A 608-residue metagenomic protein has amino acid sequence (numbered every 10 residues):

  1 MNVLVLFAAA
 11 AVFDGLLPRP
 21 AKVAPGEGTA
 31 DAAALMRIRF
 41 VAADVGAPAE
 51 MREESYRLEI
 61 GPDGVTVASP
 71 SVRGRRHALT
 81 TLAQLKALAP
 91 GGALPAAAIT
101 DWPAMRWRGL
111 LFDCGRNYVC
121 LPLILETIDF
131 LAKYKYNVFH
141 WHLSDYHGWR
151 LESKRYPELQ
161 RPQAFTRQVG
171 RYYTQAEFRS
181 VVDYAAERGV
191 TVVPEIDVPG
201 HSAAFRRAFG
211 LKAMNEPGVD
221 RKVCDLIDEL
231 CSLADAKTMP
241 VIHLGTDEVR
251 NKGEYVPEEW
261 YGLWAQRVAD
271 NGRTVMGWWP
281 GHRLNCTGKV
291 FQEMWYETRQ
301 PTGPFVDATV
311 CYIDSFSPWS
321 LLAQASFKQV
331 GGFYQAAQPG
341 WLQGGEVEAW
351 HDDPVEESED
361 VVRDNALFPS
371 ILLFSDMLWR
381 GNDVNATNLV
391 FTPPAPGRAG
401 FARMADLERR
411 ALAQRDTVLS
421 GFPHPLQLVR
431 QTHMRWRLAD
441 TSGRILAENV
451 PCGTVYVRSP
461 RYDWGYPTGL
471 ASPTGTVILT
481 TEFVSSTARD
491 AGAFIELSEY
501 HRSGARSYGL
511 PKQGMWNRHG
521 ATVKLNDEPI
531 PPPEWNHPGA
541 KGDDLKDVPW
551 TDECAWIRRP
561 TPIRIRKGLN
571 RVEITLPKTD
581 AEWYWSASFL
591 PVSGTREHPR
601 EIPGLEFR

Functional and structural regions predicted by a protein language model:
N2-T100, V275-H282, G288-V290, A413-P423: Acidic, contiguous N-terminal accessory segments
F13, E53-V241, H351-D353, V572: Feature activates predominantly on carbohydrate-active enzymes
Y172, A505-L590: Beta-strand-rich ligand-recognition modules
F205-F291, Y296-E297: Active-site neighborhood of glycoside hydrolase catalytic domains
N285-C286, Y296-R430: Flexible, acidic glycine-rich loops studded with aromatic residues
T417-T487, K541-L545, P549-A555: Extended carbohydrate-recognition surfaces in non-catalytic/accessory domains of CAZymes and lectin-like proteins
L479-A491, P562-K567: Extracellular and analogous surface-interaction loops
T487-M515: A short beta-strand element within beta-rich, extracytoplasmic domains of secreted/secretory-pathway proteins
